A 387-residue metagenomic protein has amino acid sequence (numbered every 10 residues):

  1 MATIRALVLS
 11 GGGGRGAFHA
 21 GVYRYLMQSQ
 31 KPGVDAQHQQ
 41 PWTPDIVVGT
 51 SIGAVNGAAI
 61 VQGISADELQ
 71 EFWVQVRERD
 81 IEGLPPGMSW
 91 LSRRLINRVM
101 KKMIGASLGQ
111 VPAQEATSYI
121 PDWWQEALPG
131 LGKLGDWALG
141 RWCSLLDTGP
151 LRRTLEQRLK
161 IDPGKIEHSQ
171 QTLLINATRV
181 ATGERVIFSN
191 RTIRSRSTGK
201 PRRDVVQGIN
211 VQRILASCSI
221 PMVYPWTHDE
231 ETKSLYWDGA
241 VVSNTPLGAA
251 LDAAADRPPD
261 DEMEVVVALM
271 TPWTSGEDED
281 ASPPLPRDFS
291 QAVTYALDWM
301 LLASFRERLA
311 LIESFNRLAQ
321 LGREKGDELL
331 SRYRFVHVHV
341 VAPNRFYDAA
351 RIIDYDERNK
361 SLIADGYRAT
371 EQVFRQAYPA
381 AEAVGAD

Functional and structural regions predicted by a protein language model:
M1-T50, A58-D387: Patatin-like phospholipase
A54: Catalytic nucleophile loop
